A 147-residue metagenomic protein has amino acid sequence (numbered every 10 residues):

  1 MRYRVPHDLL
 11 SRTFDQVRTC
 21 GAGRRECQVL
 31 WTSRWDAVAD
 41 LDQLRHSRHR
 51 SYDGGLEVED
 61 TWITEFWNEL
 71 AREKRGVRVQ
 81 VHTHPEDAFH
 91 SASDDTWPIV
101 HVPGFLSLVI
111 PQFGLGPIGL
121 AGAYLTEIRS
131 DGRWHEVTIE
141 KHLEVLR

Functional and structural regions predicted by a protein language model:
M1-V77, E86-R147: Conserved beta-strand-loop surface patch within small alpha/beta domains used for substrate/adaptor or ligand engagement
T83: Short, well-ordered beta-to-alpha junction loops that form the rim of enzyme active sites and present histidine/acidic
